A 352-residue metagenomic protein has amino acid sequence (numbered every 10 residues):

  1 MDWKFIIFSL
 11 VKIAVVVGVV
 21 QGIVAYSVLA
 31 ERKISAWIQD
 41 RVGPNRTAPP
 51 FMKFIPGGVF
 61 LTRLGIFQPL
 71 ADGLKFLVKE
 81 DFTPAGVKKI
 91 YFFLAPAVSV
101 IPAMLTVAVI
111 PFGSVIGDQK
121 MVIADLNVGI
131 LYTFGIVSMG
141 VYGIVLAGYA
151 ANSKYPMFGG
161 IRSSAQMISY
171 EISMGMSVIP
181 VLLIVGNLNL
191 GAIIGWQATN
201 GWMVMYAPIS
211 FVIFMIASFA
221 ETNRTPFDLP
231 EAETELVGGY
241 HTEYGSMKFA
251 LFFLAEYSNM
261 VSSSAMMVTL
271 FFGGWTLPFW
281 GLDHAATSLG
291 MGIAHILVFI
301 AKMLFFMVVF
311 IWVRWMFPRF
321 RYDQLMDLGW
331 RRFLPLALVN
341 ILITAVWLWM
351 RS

Functional and structural regions predicted by a protein language model:
M1-S352: Selective transmembrane helix interface/packing segments
